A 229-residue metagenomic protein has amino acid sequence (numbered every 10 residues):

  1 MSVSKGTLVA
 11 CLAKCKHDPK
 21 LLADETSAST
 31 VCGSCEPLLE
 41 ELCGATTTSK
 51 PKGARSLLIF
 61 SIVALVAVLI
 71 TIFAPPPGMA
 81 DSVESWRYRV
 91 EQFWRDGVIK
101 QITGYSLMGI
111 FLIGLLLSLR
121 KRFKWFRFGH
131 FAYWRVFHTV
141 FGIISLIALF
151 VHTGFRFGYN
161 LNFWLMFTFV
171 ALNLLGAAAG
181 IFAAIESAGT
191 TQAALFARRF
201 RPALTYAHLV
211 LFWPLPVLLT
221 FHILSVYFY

Functional and structural regions predicted by a protein language model:
M1-V9, D24-G44: Local cysteine-cluster metal-coordination motifs and their immediate loop/turn environment, predominantly Fe-S cluster
K5, T46, I62-A64: C-terminal lid/capping helical subdomain adjacent to the catalytic/cofactor pocket in oxidative enzymes
G6, K20, P37, T191-R198: Generic alpha-helical secondary structure signal
V9-A13, V151: Regular secondary-structure segments
L12, E25, P202: Short, flexible active-site loop motifs that bind/organize anionic cofactors or intermediates
K14-P19: Short, charged, surface-exposed loops that flank catalytic or proteolytic processing sites
K20-S27, L39-F60: Flexible metal-binding regulatory segments at protein termini and peripheral loops
P51-Y229: Membrane-embedded alpha-helical bundles that constitute the cytochrome b-like, heme-associated redox core of multi-pass
